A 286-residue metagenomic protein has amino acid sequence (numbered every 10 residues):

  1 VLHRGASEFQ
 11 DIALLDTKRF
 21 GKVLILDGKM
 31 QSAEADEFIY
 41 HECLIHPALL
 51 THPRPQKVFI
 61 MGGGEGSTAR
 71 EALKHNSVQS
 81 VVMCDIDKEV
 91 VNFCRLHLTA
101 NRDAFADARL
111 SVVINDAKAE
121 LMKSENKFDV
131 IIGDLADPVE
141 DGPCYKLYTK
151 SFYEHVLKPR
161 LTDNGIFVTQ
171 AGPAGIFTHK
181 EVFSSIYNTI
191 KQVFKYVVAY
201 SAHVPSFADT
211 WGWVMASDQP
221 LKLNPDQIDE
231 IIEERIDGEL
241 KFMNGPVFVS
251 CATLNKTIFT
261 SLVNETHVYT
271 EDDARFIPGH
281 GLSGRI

Functional and structural regions predicted by a protein language model:
V1-G21, A202-I286: Soluble small-group transferase modules, centered on the S-adenosyl donor enzyme superfamily
S7, S32-T169, I176-Y187, V193: The AdoMet/dcAdoMet-binding core of the Class I SAM-like
I25-L26: A general beta-strand register signal
F105, A199-Y200: Residue-level detector of family-conserved "landmark" positions at structurally sensitive sites
V113, Y148, F183, Y196-V198 (+2 more regions): Soluble extramembrane regions of membrane proteins in the secretory/endomembrane system
D137, P173, H203-P205: Active-site-proximal loop/turn and secondary-structure-junction residues that shape catalytic pockets, frequently
